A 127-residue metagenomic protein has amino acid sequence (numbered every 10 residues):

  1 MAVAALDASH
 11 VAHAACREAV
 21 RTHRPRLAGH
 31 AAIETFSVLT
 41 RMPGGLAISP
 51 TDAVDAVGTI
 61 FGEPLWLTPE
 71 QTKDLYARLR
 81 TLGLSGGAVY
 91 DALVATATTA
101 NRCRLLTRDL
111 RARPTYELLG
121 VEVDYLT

Functional and structural regions predicted by a protein language model:
M1-L27, P43-D52: Short, well-structured N-terminal submotif of metal-dependent ribonuclease cores
A2, A32, A112-R113: A generic structural signal for short hydrophobic patches within well-formed alpha-helices
R17-G44, P64-E70: PIN/NYN-family metal-dependent endoribonuclease catalytic core
R21, T99, E117: Anion (oxyanion) recognition and catalysis
R26, R104, E122: Residue-level detector of anion-binding/catalytic polar loops
L27-G29, G87-A88, D109, D124-T127: Histidine- and aromatic-rich ligand-binding microenvironments
E63-R111: Active-site neighborhoods of divalent-metal-dependent phosphate/nucleic-acid chemistry enzymes
R113-L119: Short loop/helix-cap segments at secondary-structure boundaries that form the rim of catalytic
